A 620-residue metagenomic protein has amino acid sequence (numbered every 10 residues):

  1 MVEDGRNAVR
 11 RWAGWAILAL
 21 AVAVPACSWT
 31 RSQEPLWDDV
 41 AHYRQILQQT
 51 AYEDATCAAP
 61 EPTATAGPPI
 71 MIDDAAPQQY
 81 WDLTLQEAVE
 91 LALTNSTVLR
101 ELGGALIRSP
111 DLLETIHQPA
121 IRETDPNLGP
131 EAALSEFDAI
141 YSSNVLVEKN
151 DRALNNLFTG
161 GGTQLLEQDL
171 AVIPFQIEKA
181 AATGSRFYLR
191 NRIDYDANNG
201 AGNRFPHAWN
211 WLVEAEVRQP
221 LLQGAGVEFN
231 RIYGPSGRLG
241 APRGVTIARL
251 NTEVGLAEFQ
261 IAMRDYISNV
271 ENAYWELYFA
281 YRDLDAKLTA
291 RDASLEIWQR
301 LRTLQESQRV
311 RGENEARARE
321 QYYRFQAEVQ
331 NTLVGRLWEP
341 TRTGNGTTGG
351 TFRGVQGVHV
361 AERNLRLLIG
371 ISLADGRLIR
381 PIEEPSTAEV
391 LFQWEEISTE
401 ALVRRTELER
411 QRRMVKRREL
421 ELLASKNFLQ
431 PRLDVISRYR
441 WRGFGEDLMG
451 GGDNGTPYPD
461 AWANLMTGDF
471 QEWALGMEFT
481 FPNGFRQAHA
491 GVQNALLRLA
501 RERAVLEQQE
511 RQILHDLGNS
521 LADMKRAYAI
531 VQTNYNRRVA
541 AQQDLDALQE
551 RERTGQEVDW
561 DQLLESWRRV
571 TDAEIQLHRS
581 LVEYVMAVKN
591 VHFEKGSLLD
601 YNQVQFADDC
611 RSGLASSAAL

Functional and structural regions predicted by a protein language model:
V24-A26: C-terminal motif of bacterial Sec signal peptides marking the signal peptidase cleavage site
S28-A51, R317, N331-G376, R380-A388 (+6 more regions): Acidic, low-complexity, intrinsically disordered peripheral segments
C57-G103: Regulatory alphaC helix of protein kinase catalytic domains
T97-L102, L113-A120, T124-A139, L154 (+10 more regions): A glycine-/polar-enriched beta->alpha junction
T115-I116, A120-A133, E258, A262-K287 (+9 more regions): Amphipathic alpha-helical coiled-coil segments
Y141-K149, L189-Y195, L433-W441: Transmembrane beta-barrel strands of outer-membrane/channel proteins
T159-T163, N199-N203, T303, G312-N314 (+1 more regions): Extracellular loop and loop/strand-boundary signature of outer-membrane beta-barrel proteins
W209, V213-G226, I232-G350, G357 (+1 more regions): Hydrophobic, small-residue-rich alpha-helical packing segments that form membrane-like cores
